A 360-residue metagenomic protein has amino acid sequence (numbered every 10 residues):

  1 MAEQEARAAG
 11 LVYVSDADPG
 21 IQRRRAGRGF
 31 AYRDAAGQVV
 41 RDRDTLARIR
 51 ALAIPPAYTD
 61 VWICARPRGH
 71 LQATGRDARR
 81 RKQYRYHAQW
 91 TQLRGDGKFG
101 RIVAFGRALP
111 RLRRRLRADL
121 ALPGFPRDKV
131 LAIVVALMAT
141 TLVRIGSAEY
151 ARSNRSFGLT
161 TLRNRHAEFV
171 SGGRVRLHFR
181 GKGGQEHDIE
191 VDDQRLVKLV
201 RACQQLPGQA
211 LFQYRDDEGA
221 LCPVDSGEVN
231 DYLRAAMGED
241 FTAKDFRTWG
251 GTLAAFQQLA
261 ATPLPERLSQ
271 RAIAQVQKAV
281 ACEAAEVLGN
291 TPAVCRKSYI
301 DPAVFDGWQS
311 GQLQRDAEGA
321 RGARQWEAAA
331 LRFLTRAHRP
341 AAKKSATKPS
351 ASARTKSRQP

Functional and structural regions predicted by a protein language model:
M1-F157, R163-Q277, A281-L288, R296-K297 (+5 more regions): A positively charged, amphipathic N-terminal helix/segment that binds anionic biomolecules
T291-P292, P302: The DNA-contacting recognition helix of HTH DNA-binding domains and analogous helical DNA-recognition elements
P302-A329: DNA/chromatin major-groove-contacting recognition/catalytic segments
K348-S352: Intrinsically disordered, low-complexity segments used as extracellular stalks/linkers and nuclear/regulatory IDRs
